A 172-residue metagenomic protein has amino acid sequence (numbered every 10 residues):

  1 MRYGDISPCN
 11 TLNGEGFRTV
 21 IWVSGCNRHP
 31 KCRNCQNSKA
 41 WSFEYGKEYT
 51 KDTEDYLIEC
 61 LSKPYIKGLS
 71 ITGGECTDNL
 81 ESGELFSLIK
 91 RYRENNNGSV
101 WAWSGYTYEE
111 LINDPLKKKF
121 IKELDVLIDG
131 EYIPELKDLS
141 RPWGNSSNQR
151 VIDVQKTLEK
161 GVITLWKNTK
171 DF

Functional and structural regions predicted by a protein language model:
M1-Y3: Extreme N-terminal starter segment of soluble prokaryotic enzymes
D5-S7, G16, T50-D55, E59: N-terminal, charge-rich interaction modules
N10-T11, E59-C60, P115-K118, R141: Short, flexible, glycine/charge-rich loop motifs used to bind or transfer phosphoryl groups or to couple energy/partner
L12-D52: Canonical Radical SAM [4Fe-4S] cluster-binding loop centered on the CxxxCxxC motif and its immediate flanking residues
Q36-D52, P64-N79, N97-L111, I121 (+2 more regions): Core AdoMet radical
T50-E54, G83-I89, N113-K118: Charged helix-capping and loop-helix junction motifs
N79-L85, I89-R93, K137-F172: P-loop/Walker A phosphate-binding loop and immediately adjacent motor/lid segment at beta-alpha junctions
L88-N95, K119-E123: Catalytic-core regions built around general acid/base machinery
